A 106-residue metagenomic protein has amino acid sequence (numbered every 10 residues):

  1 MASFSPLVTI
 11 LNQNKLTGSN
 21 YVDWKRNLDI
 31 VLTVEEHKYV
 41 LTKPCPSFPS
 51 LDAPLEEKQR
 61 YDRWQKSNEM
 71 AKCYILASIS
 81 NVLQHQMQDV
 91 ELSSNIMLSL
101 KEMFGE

Functional and structural regions predicted by a protein language model:
M1-E106: N-terminal Lys/Arg-enriched interaction segments
